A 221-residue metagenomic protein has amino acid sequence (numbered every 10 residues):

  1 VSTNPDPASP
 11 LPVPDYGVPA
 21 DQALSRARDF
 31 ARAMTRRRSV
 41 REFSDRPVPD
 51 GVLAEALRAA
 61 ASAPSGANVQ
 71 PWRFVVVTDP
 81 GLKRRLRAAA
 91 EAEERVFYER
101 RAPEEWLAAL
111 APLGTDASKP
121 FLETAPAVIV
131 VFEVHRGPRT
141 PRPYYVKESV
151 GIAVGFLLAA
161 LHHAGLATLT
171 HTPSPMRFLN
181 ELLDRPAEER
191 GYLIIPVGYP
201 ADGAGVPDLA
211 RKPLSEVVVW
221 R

Functional and structural regions predicted by a protein language model:
V1-P47, G51, E55: Short acidic N-proximal helix/loop "leader" segments that mark the beginning of a domain or an inter-domain linker
S2, Q70-V150: Glycine/small-residue-rich phosphate/adenosyl-binding loop
S2-V13, G17-R26, D116, R190-R221: C-terminal helix-cap and adjacent tail motif
R37, A56-A61, I129, H135-L182: Small-aliphatic-rich amphipathic alpha-helix that forms the alpha element of a beta-alpha
R58-S62, P112-D116, L179-E181, G203-A204: Glycine-rich, charged/polar anion/phosphate-binding loops that engage phosphate groups from diverse ligands
A61-V69: Glycine-rich phosphate/pyrophosphate-binding beta-alpha loops
A92-E93, R185-E189: Short, hinge-like loop/turn segments at secondary-structure boundaries
A117-P120, E181-R185, D208: A generic local secondary-structure boundary/capping motif
